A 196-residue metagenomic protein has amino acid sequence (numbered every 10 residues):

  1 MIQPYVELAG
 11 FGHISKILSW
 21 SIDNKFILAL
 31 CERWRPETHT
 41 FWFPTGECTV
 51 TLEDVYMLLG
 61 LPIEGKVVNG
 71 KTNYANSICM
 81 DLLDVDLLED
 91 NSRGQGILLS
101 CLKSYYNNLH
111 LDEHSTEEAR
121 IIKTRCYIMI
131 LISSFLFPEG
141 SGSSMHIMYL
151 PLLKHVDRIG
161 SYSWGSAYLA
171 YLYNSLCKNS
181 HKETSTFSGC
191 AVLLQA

Functional and structural regions predicted by a protein language model:
M1-Y173, G189-V192: N-terminal leader regions that mediate targeting or early regulatory function
Y171, N179-T186: Long, repeat-rich segments with strong aromatic
K182, G189, Q195-A196: Amphipathic alpha-helical/coiled-coil segments positioned at domain termini
